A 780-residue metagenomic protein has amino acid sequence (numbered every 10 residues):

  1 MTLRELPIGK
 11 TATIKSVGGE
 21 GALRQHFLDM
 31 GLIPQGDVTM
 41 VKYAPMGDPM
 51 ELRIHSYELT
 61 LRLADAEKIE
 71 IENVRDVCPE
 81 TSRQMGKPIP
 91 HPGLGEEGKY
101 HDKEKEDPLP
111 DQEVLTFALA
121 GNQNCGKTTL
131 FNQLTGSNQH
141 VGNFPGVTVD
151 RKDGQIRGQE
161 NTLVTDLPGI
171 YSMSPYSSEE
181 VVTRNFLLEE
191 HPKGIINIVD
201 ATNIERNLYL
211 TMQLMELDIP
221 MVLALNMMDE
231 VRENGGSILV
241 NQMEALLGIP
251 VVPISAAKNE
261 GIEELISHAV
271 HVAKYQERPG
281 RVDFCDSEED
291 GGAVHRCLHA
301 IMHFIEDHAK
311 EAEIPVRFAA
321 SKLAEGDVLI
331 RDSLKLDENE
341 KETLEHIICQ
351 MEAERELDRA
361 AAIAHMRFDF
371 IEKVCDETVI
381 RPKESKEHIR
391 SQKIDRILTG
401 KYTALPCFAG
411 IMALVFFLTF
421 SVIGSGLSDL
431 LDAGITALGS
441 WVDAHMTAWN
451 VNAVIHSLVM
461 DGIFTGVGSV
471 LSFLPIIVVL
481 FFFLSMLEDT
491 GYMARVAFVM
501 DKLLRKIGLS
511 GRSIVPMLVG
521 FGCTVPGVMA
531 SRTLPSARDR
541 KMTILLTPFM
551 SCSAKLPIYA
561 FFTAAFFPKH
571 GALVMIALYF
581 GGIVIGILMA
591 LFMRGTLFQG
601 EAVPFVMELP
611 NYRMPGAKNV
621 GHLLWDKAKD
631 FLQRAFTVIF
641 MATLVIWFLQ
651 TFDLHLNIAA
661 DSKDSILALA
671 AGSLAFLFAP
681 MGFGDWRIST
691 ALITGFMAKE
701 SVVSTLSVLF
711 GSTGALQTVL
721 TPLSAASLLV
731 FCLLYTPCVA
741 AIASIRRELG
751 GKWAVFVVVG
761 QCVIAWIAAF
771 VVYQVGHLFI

Functional and structural regions predicted by a protein language model:
H91-S172: Conserved G1/Walker A P-loop phosphate-binding module
Q159, V182-V251, I558: Conserved C-terminal guanine-recognition region of P-loop GTPase G domains, centered on the G4
V231-D286: Canonical P-loop GTPase G-domain recognition
Y275, V282-W449, I658, S662-L667: Extended helical scaffolds that flank P-loop GTPase cores
E354, A361-H365, R381, V422-I463 (+5 more regions): Extended, low-charge hydrophobic alpha-helical regions
C407-L418, L480-S485, T563-A565, L578-M593 (+3 more regions): Hydrophobic core segments of alpha-helical transmembrane domains in multi-pass membrane transport and ion-translocation
A433, A437-W441, A494-T524, Q599-L623 (+1 more regions): Juxtamembrane inter-helical linkers in multi-pass membrane proteins
S553-I576, A740-G750, V771-I780: Transmembrane helix-loop junctions at the membrane interface of multipass transporters and ion channels
